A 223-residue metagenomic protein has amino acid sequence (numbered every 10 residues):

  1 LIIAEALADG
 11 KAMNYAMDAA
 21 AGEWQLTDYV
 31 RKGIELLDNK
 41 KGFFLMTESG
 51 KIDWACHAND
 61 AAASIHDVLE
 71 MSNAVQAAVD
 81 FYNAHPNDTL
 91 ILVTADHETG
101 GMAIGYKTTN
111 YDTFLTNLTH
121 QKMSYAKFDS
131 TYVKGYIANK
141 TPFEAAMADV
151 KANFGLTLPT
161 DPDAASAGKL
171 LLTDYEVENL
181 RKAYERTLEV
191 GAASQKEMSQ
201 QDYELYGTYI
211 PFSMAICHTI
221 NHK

Functional and structural regions predicted by a protein language model:
L1-K223: A post-motif C-terminal structural segment
